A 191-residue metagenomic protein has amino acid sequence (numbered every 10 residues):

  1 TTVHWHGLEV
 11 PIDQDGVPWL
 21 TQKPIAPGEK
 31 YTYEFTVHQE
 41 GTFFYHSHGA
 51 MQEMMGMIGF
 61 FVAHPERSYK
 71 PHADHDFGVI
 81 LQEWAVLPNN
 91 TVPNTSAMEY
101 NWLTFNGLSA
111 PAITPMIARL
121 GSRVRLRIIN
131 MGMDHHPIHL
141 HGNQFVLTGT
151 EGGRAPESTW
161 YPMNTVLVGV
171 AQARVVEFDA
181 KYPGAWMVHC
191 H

Functional and structural regions predicted by a protein language model:
T1-H191: Copper-binding active sites and cupredoxin-like electron-transfer domains, recognizing His/Cys-rich ligand loops
